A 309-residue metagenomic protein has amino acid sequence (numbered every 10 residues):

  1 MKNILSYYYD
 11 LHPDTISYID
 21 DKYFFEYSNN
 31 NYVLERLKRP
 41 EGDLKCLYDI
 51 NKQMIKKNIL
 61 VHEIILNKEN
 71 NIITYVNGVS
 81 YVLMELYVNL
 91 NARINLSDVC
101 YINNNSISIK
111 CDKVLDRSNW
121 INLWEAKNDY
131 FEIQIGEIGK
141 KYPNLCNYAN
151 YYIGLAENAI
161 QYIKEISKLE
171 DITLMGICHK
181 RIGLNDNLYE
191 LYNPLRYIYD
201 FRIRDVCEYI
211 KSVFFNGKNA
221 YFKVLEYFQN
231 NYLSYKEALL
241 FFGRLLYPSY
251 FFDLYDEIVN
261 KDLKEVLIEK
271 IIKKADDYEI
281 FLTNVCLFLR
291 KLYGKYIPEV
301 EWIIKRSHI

Functional and structural regions predicted by a protein language model:
K2-N29: ATP-binding glycine-rich phosphate-binding loop
T15, K38, V114-I177, N284 (+1 more regions): ATP-dependent phospho-/nucleotidyl transfer catalytic cores
Y27-K113: ATP-binding pocket architecture of kinase catalytic cores
V79-R93, N128-I138, Y209, Y247-K273: A glycine-centered beta->alpha junction motif in the catalytic cores of kinase/phosphotransferase enzymes
Q161-V206: Active-site acidic catalytic loop and adjacent metal/ATP-binding pocket of ATP-dependent phosphoryl transfer enzymes
N187-L233, A238: Active-site Asp-x-Gly
L240-P248: Central hydrophobic cores of alpha-helical transmembrane segments in multi-pass integral membrane proteins
F252-I309: ATP/Mg2+ or Mg2+-diphosphate-binding catalytic cores that bind nucleotide phosphates or diphosphates via glycine-rich
